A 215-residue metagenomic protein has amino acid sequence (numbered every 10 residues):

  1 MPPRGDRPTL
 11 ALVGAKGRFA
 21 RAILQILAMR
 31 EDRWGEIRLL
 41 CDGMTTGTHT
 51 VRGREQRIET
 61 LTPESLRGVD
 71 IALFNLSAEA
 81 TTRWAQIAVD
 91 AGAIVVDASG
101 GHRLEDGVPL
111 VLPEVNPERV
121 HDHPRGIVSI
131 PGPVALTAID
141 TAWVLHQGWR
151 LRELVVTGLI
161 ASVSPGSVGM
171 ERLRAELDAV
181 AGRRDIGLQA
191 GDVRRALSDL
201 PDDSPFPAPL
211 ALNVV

Functional and structural regions predicted by a protein language model:
M1-D203: N-terminal Rossmann-like NAD(P) cofactor-binding subdomain of oxidoreductases, focused on the glycine-rich
F206: Glycine-rich, aromatic-lined ligand/substrate-binding cores of catalytic and carbohydrate-binding domains
N213-V214: Feature for intrinsically disordered/low-complexity regulatory segments and propeptides
